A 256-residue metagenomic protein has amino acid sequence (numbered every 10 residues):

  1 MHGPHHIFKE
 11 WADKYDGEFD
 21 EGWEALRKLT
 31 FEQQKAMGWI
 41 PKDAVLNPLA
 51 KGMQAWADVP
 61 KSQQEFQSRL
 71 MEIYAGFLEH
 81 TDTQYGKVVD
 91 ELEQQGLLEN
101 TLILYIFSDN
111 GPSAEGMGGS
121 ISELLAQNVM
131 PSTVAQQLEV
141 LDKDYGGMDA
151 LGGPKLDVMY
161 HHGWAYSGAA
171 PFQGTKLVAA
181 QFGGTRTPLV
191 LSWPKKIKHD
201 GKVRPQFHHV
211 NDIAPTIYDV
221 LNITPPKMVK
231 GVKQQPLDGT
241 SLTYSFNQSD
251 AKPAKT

Functional and structural regions predicted by a protein language model:
M1-A25, L29, N47-I73, F107-A126 (+1 more regions): Active-site His/acidic residue clusters
P4-K9, E93-W193: Histidine-centered active-site microenvironments of extracellular/periplasmic hydrolases and transferases
E18, E32-P41, E91-Q95, T216-T224 (+1 more regions): Structured segments of extracytoplasmic/periplasmic soluble domains in secreted or envelope-associated proteins
E18-A25, D58-K61, E65, E72-G76 (+4 more regions): Alpha-helix capping and helix-loop boundary segments enriched in small/acidic/polar residues
G38-L46, A180-Q181: Proline-centered turn/helix-capping motifs that create local helix->coil transitions or kinks
A44-L49, K255-T256: Short coil/turn segments at secondary-structure boundaries
I73-V88: Outer-membrane beta-barrel transmembrane strands
P154-F182, K196-Q206, V210-T256: C-terminal cap/loop subdomain of S1 sulfatases and analogous C-terminal strand-loop tails that border
